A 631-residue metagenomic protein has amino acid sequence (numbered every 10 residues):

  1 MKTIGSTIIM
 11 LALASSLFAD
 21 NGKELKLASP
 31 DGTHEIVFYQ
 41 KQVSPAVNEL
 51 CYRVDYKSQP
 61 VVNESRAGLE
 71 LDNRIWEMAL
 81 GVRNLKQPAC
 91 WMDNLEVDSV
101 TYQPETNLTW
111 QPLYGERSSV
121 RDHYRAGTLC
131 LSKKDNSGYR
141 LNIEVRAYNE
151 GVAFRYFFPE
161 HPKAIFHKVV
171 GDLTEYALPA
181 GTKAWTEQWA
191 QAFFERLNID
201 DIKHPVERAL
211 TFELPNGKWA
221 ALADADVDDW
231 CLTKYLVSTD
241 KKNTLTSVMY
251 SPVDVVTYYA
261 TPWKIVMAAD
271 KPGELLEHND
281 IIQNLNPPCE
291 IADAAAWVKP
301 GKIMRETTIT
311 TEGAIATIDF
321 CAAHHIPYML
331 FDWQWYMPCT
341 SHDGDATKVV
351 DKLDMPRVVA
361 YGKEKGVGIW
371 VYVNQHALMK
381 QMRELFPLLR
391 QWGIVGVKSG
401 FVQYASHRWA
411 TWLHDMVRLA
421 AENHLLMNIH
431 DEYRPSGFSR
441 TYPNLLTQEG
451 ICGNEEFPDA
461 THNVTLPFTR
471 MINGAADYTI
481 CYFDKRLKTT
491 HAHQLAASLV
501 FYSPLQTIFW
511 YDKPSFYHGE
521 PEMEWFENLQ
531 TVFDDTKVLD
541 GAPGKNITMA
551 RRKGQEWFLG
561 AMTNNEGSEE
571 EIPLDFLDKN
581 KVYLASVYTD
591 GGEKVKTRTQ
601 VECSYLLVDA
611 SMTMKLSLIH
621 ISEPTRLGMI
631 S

Functional and structural regions predicted by a protein language model:
M1-G22: Bacterial Sec-dependent N-terminal signal peptides
G22-P288, K594-S611: N-terminal accessory beta-strand-rich subdomains and adjacent acidic, glycine-rich linkers that precede catalytic cores
L129, K513-F558, M562, E593-S604: Glycan-recognition and catalytic regions of carbohydrate-active enzymes
Y259-Y328, D332: An acidic-aromatic substrate-binding cleft motif
C321, M427, V500, L559: Conserved, mostly hydrophobic/aromatic
W333-T490: Aromatic- and carboxylate-enriched substrate-binding clefts and catalytic-loop regions of carbohydrate-active enzymes
P543-K581, S622, R626: Carbohydrate-binding surface patches
L616-I630: Residue-level detector of conserved catalytic or cofactor/ligand-binding positions in enzyme active sites
